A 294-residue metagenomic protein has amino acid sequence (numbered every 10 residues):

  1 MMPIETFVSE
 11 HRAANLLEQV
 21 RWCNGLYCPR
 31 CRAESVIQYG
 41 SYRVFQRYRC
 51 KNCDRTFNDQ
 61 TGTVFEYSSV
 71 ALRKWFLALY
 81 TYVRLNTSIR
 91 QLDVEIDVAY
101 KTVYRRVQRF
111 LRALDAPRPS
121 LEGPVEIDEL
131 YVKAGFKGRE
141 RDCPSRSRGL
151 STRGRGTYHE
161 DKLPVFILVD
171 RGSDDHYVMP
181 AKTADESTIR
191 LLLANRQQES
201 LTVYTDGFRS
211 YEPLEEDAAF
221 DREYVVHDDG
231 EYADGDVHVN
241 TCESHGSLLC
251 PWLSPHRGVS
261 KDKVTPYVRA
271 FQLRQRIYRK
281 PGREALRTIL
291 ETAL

Functional and structural regions predicted by a protein language model:
M1-L294: Residue-level recognition of single "structural anchor" positions that define or cap local secondary structure
